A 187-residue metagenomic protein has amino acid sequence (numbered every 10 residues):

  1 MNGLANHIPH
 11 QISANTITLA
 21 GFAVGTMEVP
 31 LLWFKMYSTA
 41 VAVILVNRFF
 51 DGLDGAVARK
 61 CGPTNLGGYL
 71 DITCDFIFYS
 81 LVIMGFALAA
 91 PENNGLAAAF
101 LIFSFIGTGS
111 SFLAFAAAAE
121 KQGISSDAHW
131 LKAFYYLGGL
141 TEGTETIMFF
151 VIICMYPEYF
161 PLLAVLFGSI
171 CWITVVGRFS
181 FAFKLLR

Functional and structural regions predicted by a protein language model:
M1-H7, T73-R187: A feature for the membrane-embedded catalytic helix bundles of lipid/isoprenoid biosynthetic enzymes
L4, I8-I12, M27, L31-F34: Short amphipathic alpha-helical segments enriched in hydrophobics
H10-A20: Membrane-interface helix starts
Q11, G25, I44-L45, N94 (+1 more regions): Generic hydrophobic-segment detector
Q11, T64, I106: Residue-level signal for short amphipathic helical patches enriched in basic/charged and nearby hydrophobic residues
T18-L66, F100-F103, Y159-W172: Membrane-embedded alpha-helical segments that form the functional core of polytopic membrane enzymes, especially those
G68-L70: Membrane-interface alpha-helices at helix entry/exit sites of multi-pass transporters
